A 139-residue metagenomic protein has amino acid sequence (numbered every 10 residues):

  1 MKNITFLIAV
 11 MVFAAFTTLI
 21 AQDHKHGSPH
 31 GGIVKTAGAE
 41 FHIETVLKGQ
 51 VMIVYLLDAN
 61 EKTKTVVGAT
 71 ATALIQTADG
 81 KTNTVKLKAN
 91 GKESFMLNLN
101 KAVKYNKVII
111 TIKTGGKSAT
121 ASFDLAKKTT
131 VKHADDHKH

Functional and structural regions predicted by a protein language model:
I4-V10, L19-H139: Intrinsically disordered, low-complexity terminal tails/loops enriched in metal-binding residues
